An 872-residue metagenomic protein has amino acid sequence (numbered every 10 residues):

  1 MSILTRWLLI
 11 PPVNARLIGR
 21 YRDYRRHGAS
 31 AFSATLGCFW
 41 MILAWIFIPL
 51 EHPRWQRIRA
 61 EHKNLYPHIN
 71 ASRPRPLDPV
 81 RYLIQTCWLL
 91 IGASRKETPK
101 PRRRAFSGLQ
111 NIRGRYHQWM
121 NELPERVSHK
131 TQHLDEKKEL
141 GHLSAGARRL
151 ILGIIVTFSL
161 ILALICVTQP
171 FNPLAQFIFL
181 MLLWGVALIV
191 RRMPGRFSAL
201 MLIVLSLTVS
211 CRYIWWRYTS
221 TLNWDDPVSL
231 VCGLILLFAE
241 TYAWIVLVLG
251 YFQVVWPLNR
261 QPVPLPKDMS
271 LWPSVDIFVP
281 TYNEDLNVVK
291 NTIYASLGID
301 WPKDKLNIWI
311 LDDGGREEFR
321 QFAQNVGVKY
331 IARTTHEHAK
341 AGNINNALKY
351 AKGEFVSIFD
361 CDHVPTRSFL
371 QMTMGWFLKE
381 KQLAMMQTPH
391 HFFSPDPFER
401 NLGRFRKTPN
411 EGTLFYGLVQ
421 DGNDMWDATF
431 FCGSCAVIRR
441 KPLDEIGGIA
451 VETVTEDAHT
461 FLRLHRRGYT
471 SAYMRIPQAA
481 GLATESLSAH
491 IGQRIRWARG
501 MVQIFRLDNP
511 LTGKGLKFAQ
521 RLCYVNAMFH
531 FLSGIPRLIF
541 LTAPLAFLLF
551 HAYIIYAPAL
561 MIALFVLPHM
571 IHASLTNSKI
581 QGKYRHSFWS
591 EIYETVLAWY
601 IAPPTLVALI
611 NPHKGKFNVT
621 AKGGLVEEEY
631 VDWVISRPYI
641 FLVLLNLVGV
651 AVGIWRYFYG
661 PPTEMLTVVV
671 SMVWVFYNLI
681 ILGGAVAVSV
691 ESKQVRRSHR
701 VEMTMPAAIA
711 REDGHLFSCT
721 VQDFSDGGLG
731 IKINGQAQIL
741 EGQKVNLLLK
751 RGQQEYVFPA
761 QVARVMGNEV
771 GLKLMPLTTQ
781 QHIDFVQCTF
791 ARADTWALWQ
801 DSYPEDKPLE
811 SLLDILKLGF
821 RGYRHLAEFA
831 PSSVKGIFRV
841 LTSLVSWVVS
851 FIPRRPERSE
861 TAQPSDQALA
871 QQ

Functional and structural regions predicted by a protein language model:
S2-L271, C523, S533-R537, Y659-S689 (+1 more regions): N-terminal membrane-anchoring/stem segments of glycan-assembly enzymes
W7, V13-A15, E629-Q872: Structured alpha-helical
Q253, I331-F355, R367-V454, H465-R466 (+2 more regions): Long helical/loop segments within the catalytic core of UDP-sugar-dependent glycosyltransferases, especially the large
S274-D276, N307, H459: Cell-envelope/extracellular polymer assembly enzymes that use nucleotide-activated donors
Y294-K305: Short, acidic, metal-binding catalytic loop of nucleotide-sugar glycosyltransferases
D312-F319, T335-H336: A conserved acidic beta->alpha catalytic loop
D360-V364: The conserved acidic donor/metal-binding loop of glycosyltransferases
R463-A479: Catalytic donor-sugar/metal-binding loop of nucleotide-sugar-dependent glycosyltransferases
